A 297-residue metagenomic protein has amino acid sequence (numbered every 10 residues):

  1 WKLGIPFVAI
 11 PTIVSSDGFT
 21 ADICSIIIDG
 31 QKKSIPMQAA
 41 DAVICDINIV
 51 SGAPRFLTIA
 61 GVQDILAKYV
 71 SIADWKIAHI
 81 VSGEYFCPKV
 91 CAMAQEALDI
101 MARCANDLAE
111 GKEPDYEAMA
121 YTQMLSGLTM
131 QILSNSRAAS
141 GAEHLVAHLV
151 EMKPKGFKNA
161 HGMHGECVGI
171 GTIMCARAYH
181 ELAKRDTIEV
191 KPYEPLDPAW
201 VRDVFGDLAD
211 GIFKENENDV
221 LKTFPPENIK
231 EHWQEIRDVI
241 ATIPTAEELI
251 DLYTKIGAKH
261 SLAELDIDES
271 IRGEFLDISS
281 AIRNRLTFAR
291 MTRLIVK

Functional and structural regions predicted by a protein language model:
K2-I100: A glycine/threonine-rich phosphate-anchoring loop and its flanking beta-alpha core in nucleotide/phosphate-binding
V50, P54-T58, F86-K89, M93 (+6 more regions): Catalytic cores of large soluble enzymes that bind and process phosphate-bearing ligands
V70-I77, I132-R137, A178-E189, L286-T287 (+1 more regions): Short helix-capping/linker segments at secondary-structure and domain boundaries
K76-I80, L98-R103, Q123-L128, V146-K155 (+3 more regions): Short acidic (Asp/Glu) and glycine-rich catalytic loops that position anionic groups and cofactors
F86-A94, L149, V168-A176, Y193-A209 (+1 more regions): Short, mixed-charge aromatic SLiMs
Q95-E181: A conserved active-site cap/scaffold subdomain adjacent to cofactor or substrate pockets
K184-K297: C-terminal charged capping/lid subdomain of soluble metabolic enzymes
